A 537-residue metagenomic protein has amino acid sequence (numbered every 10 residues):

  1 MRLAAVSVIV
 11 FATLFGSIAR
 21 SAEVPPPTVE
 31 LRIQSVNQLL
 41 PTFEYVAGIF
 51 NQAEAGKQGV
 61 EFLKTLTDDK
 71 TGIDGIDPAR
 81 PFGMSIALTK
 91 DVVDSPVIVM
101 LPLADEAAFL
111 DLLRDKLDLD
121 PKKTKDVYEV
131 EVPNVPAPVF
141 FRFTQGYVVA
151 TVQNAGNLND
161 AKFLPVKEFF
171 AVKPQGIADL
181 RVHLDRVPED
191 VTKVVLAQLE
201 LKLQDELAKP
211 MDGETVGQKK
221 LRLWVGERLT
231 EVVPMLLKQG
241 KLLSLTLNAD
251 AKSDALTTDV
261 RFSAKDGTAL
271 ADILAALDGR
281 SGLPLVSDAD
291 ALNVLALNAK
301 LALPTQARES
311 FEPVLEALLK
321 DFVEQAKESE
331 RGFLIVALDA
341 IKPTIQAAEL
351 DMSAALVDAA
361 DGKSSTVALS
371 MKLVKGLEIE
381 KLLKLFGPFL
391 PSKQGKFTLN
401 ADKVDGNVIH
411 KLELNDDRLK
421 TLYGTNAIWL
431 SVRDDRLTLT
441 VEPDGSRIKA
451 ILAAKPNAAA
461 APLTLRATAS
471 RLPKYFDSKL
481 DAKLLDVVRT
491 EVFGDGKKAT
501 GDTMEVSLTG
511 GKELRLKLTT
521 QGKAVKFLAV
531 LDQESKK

Functional and structural regions predicted by a protein language model:
A5-G16: Bacterial N-terminal signal peptides
I9-F11, T468-K537: In a subset of proteins, long, contiguous C-terminal domains/tails are tracked
S21-V135, F170-L242, T257-G362, F386-T398: Structural boundary/hinge residues at secondary-structure and domain interfaces
P27-L31, F82-M84, V97-L101, V139 (+16 more regions): One face of beta-strands
I73-R80, V93, L103-T144, R181 (+2 more regions): Short Gly/Thr-rich strand-loop-strand
A79-I86, V336-G362, L373-K384, P388-L399 (+2 more regions): Long compositionally biased, domain-poor regions of proteins
E131-K209, L422-T500: A conserved glycine-rich beta-strand in the N-terminal activation segment of trypsin-fold
